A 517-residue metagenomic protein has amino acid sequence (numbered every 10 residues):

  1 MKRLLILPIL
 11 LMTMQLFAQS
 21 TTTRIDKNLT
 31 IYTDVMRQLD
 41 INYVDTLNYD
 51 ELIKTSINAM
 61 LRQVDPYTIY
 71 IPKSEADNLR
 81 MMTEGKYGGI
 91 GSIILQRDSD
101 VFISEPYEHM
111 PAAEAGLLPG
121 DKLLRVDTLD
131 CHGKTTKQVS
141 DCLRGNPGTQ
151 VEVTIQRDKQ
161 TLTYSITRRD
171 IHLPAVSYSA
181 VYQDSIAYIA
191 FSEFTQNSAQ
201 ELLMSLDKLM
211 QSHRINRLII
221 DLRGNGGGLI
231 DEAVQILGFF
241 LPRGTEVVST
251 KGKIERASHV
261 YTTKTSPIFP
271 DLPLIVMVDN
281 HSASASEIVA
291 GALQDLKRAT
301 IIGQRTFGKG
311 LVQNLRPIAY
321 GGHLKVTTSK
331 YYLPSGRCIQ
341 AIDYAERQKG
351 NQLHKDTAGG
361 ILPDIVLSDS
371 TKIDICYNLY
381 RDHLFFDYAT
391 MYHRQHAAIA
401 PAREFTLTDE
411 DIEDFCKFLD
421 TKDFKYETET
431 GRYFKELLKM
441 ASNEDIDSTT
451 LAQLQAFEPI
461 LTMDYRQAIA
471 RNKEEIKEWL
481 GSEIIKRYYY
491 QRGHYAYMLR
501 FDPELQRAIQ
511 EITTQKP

Functional and structural regions predicted by a protein language model:
M1-I25: Bacterial Sec-dependent N-terminal signal peptides
A18-N28, Y32-Y49, P72, F102-E105 (+3 more regions): Cleft-lining beta-strand/loop regions that shape enzyme active-site pockets
Y32-M82: Interdomain regulatory linker/hinge segments that flank or connect interaction modules in polarity/junction/synaptic
T55, Y67-E105, S165: PDZ/PDZ-like peptide-tail recognition elements
G120-K122: Structural motif
A285, K297, Q304, G308-L353: Polar, glycine-rich mid-to-C-terminal structural blocks that act as macromolecule-binding/assembly scaffolds
C338-P517: Conserved functional hotspot residues or short segments at active or partner-binding sites across diverse domains
